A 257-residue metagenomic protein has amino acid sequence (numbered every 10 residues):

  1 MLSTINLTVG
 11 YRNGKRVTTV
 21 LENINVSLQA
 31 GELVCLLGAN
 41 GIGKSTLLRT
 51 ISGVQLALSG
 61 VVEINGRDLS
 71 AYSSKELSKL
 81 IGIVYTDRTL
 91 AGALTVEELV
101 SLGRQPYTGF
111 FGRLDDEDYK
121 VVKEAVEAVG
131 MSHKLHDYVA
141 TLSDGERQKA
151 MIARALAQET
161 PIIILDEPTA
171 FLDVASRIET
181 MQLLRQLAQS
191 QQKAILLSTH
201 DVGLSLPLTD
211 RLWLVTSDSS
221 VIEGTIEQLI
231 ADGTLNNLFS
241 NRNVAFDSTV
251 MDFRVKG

Functional and structural regions predicted by a protein language model:
L37-A39: The feature captures the beta-strand-to-loop junction immediately N-terminal to the Walker
S52: Helix-to-loop junction immediately C-terminal to a conserved catalytic motif
G60-D68, L77: Conserved ABC transporter NBD signature motif
S101, D116-K134: Conserved ABC ATPase "signature" region
Y138-L142: Conserved ABC ATPase signature
I163-D166: Catalytic Walker B motif of ABC-type/P-loop ATPase nucleotide-binding domains
F239-G257: ABC ATPase nucleotide-binding domains
